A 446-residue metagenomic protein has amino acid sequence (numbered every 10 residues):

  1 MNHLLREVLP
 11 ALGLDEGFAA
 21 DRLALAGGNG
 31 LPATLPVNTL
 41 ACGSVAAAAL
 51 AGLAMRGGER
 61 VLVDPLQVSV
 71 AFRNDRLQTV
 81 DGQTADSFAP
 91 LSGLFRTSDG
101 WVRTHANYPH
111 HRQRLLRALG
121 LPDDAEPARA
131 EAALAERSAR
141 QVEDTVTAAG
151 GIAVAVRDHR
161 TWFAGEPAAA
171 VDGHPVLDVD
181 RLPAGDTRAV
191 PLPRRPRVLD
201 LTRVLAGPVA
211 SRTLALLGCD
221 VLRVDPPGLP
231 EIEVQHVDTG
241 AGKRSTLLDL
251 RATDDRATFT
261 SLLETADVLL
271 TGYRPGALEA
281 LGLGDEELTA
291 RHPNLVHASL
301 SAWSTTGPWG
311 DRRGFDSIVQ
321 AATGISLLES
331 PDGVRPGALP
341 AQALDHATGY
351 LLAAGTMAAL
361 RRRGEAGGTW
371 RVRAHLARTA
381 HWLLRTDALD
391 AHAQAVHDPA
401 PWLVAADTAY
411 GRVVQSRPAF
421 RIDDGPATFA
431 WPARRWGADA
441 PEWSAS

Functional and structural regions predicted by a protein language model:
M1-G228, R256, T260, T265 (+4 more regions): Acyl-CoA thioester-binding alpha/beta core of soluble enzymes
D172-G173, T239-G242, R313-V319, A391: Short, hinge-like loop/turn segments at secondary-structure boundaries
L199, R244-A290: A structured beta-alpha segment of the ubiquitous adenosine-cofactor-binding alpha/beta core
T213-R251: PLP-dependent aminotransferase-like
G282, P308-R312: Conserved NAD(P)+-binding/catalytic subdomain of aldehyde/semialdehyde dehydrogenases
R312-P331: Flexible glycine/proline-rich, aromatic-decorated loop/lid segments
